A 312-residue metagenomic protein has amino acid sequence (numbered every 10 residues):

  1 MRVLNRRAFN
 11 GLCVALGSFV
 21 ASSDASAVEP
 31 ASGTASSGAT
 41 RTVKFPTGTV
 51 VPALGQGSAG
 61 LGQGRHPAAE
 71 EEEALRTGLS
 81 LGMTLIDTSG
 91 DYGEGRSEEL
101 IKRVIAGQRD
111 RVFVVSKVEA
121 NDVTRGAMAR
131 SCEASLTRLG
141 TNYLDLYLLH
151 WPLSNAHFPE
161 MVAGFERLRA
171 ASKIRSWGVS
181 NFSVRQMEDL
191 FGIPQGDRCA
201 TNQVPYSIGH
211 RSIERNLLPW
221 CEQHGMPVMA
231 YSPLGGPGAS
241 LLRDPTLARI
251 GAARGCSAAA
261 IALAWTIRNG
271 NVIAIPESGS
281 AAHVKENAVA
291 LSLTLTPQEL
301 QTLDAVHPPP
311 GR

Functional and structural regions predicted by a protein language model:
R2-V112, M226: N-terminal binding-site loop/beta-alpha segment at the start of enzyme catalytic domains that lines or forms
A35-A39, P152-R312: Beta/alpha (TIM)-barrel catalytic core signal, keyed to glycine-rich beta->alpha loops juxtaposed to Asp/Glu that bind
F45-P46, K102-R109, L136-G140, F191-Q195 (+1 more regions): Acidic (Asp/Glu)-rich catalytic clusters
V51-G55, L85, R111-V115, Y143-L148 (+4 more regions): Structural preference for beta-strand elements that scaffold enzyme active sites
Q63-H66, S89-E98, N121-G126, L153-H157 (+2 more regions): Acidic-and-aromatic substrate-binding clefts and catalytic sites of carbohydrate-active enzymes
R65-G78, T124-R138, M187: Short, acidic/polar
E71, S97, M128, C132 (+3 more regions): Aromatic/hydrophobic pocket-lining residues that form the small-molecule binding cavity in soluble enzyme cores
M128-L149, R167-A171, I193: CE4/NodB-like, metal-dependent polysaccharide N-deacetylase domain that modifies extracellular/periplasmic N-acetylated
